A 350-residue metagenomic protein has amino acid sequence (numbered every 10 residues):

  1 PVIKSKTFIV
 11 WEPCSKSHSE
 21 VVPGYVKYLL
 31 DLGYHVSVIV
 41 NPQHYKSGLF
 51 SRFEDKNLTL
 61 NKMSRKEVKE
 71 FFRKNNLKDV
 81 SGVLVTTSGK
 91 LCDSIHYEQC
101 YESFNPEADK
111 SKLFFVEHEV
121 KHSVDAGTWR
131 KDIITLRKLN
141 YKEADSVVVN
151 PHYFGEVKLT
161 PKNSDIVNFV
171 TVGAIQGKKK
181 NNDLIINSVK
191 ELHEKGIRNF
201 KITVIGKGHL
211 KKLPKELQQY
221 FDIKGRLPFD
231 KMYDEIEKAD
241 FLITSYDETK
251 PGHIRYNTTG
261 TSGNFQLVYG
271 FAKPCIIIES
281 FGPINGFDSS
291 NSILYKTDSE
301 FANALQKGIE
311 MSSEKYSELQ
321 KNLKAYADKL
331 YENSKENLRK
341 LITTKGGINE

Functional and structural regions predicted by a protein language model:
I9-G24, K46, L91-C92, G177-K180: A short, glycine/small-residue-rich beta-strand->loop->alpha-helix junction that serves as a flexible
H18-L32, H44-F50, G263-N264: Short amphipathic alpha-helix
T59-N61, F71-I95, F114: Short N-terminal targeting/anchoring amphipathic segment
M63-E67, G208, F221-K238, S245-E248: Conserved active-site histidine-acidic residue motif and adjacent donor-binding/catalytic loop of glycosyltransferases
F115, E119-S123, W129-T160: Donor nucleotide-sugar binding/catalytic pocket of nucleotide-sugar-dependent glycosyltransferases
F154-E156, S164-E216, G225-D230: Conserved catalytic-core segment of nucleotide-activated headgroup transferases in glycan assembly
T244-Q266, G270, I278-G286: Nucleotide-sugar-dependent
Y295-L305, E310-G346: A charged, aromatic-enriched C-terminal amphipathic alpha-helix characteristic of glycosyltransferases across folds
